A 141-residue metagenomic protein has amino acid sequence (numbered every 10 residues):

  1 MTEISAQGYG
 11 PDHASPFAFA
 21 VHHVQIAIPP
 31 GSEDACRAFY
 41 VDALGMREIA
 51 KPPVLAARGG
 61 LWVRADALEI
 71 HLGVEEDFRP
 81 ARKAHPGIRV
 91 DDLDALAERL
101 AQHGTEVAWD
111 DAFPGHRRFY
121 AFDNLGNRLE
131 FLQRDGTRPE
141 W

Functional and structural regions predicted by a protein language model:
T2-R37, A84-P86, P139-W141: N-terminal beta-strand motif that seeds the catalytic metal site of vicinal oxygen chelate
A18, I26-E69: Core segments of cupin and vicinal oxygen chelate
F19-A20, F78-K83, F113: Short glycine-enriched loop/turn motifs at secondary-structure junctions
I28-D34, P86-R128: Vicinal oxygen chelate
R47-L55, D110-A112, Q133-P139: Conserved catalytic-core motifs of GNAT/GCN5-like acyltransferases
L55-G59, P80, F113-R117: Short acidic/glycine-enriched loop/turn segments that link adjacent beta-strands
V63-D66, A121-N124, R134: Active-site beta-strand termini and strand-to-loop segments that position acidic
L68-H71, G126-L129: Short, charged/polar, Gly/Pro-enriched secondary-structure boundary elements
